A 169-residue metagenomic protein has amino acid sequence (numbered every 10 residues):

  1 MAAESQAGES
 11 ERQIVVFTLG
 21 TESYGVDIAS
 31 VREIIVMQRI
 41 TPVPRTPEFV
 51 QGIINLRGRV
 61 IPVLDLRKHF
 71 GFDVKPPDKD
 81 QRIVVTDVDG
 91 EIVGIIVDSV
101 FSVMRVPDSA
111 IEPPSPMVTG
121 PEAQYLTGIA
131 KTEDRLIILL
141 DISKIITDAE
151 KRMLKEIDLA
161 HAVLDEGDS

Functional and structural regions predicted by a protein language model:
M1-S169: An acidic, low-aromatic, low-complexity terminal/linker signal
